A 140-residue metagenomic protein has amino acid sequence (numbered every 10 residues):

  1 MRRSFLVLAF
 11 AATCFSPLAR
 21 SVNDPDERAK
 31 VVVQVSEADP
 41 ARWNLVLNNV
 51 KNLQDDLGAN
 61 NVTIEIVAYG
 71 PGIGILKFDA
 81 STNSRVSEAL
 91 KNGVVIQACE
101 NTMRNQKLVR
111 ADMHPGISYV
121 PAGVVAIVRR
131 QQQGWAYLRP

Functional and structural regions predicted by a protein language model:
M1-F10: N-terminal export leaders
F5-L6, L18-D24: Short beta-strand/loop segment at the start of cytosolic alpha/beta domains
C14-S16: N-terminal signal peptide c-region/cleavage motif recognized by signal peptidases
S21-I66, G74-I75: N-terminal secretory signal peptides
V32-Q34, E65-A68, V95-A98, R139: Structural recognition of the beta-strand scaffold that forms the well-ordered cores of secreted hydrolase catalytic
V35-D39, N49, A68-G72, A80 (+2 more regions): A mature extracytoplasmic/lumenal domain signature
D79-P140: A cross-taxonomic marker for long C-terminal extensions/tails that follow the last structured domain
